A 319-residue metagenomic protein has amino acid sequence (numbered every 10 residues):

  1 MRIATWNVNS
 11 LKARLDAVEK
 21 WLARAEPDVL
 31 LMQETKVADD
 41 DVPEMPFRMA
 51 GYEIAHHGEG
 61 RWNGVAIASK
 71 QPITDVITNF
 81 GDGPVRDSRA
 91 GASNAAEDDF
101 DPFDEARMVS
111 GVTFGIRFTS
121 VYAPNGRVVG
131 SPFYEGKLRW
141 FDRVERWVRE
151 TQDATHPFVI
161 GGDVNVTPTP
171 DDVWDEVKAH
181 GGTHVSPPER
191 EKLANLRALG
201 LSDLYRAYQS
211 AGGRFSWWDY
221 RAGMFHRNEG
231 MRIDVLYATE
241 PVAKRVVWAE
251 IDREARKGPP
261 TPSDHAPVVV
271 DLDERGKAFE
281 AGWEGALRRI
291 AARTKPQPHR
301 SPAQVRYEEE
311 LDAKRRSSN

Functional and structural regions predicted by a protein language model:
M1-H57, N63-V65, K277-N319: N-terminal, active-site-proximal structural segment of metallo-dependent hydrolase catalytic domains
M1-S10, G115-F133, H265: Active-site-proximal beta-strand elements of phosphoester/diester hydrolases
I3-N7, L22-D40, F118, W147-P170 (+4 more regions): Active-site beta-strand/loop signature of hydrolases that rely on acidic residues for catalysis
W6-L11, A96-D98, E135-L138, G182: Short, flexible loop segments at the rims of nucleotide/cofactor-binding pockets, characterized by
L15-D16, E105, R190: Structural motif corresponding to alpha-helix initiation and N-cap regions
K36, P43-V128: Structured beta-strand-rich core segments of catalytic domains in phosphoester-bond hydrolases
D39, R48, V76-N79, G83 (+1 more regions): Metal-dependent phosphoester-hydrolase catalytic domains
E135-V148: Long, well-ordered alpha-helical scaffolding segments within enzyme catalytic domains, especially pronounced
